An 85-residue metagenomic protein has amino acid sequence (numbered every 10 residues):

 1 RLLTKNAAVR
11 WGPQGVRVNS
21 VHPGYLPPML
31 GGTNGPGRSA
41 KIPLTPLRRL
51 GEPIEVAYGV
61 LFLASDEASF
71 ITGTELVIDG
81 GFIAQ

Functional and structural regions predicted by a protein language model:
R1-R10: Conserved catalytic helix of short-chain dehydrogenase/reductases
T4-K5, A57-V60, A64: Short-chain dehydrogenase/reductase
G12, R17, I71-G73: Short, small/polar-rich loop/turn modules that mediate ligand/substrate recognition or access, typified
P13, S20-T45, E55, Q85: A glycine/serine/threonine-rich, flexible loop-to-helix segment that serves as the NAD(P) cofactor-binding "lid"
R17-P27, A64, V77-D79: Conserved SDR Rossmann-fold cofactor-binding beta-strand/turn motif
L44, V60-L61, T72-Q85: Short C-terminal tail/terminal secondary-structure segment of NAD(P)H-dependent dehydrogenase/reductase domains
T45-V56, E67: A conserved structural motif in NAD(P)-dependent oxidoreductases
